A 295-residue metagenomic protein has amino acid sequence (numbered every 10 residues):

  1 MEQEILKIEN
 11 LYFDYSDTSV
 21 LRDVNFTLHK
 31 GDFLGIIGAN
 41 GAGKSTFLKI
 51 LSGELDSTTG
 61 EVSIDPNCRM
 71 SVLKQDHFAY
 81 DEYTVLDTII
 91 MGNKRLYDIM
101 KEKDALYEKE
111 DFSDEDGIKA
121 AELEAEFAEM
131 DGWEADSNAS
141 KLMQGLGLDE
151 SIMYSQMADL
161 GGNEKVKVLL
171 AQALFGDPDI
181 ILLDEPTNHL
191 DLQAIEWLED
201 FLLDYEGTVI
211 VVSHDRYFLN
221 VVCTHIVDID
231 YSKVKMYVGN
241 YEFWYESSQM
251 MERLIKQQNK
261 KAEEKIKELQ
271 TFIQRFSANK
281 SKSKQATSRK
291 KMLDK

Functional and structural regions predicted by a protein language model:
M1-K260: ABC ATP-binding cassette signature C-motif
T46, L293-D294: N-terminal hydrophobic targeting segments
S247-F272, F276-L293: Intracellular alpha-helical coupling/juxtamembrane segments of multi-pass membrane proteins
